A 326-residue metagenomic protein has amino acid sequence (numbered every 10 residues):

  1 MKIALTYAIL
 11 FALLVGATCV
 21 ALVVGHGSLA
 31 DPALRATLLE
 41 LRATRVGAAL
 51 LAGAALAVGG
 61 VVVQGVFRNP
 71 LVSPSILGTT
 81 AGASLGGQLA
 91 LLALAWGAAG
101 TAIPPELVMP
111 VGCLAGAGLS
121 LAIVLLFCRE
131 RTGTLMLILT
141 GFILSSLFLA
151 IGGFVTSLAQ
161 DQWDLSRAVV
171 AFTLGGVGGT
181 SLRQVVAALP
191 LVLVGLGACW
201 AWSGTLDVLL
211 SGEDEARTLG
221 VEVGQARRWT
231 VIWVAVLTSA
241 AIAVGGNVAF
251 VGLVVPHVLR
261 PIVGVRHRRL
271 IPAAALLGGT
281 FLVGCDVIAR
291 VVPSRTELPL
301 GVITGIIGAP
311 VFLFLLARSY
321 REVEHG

Functional and structural regions predicted by a protein language model:
M1-G326: Alpha-helical transmembrane segments in inner-membrane proteins
